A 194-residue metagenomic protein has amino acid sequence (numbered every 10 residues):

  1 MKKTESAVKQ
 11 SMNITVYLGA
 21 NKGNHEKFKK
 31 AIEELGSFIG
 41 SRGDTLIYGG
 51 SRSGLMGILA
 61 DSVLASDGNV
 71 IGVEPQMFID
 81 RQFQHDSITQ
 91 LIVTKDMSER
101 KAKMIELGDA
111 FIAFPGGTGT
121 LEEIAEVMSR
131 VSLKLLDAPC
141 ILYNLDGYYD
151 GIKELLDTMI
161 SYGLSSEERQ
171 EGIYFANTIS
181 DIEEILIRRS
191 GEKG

Functional and structural regions predicted by a protein language model:
K2-L107, L145-S180, E184-G194: A cross-family phosphate/adenosyl-ligand binding-site feature
L64, V131-A138, L164-S165: Arginine/glycine-rich "motif VI" loop of SF2 helicases in the C-terminal RecA-like domain
K101-L133, I141, G191-G194: Active-site/ligand-binding-proximal alpha/beta "capping" segment
A138-D146: Short loop-to-beta-strand entry elements in the cores of soluble alpha/beta enzymes
